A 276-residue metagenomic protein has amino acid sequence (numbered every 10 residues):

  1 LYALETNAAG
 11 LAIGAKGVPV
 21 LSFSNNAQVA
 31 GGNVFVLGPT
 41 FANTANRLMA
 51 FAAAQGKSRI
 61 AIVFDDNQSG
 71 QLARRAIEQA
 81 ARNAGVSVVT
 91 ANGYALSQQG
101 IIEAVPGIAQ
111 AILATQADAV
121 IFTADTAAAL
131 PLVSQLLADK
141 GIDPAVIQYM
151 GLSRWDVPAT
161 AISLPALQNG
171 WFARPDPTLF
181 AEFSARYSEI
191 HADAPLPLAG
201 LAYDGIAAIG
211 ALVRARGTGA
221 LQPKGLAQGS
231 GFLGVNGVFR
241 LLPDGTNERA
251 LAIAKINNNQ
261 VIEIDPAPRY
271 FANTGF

Functional and structural regions predicted by a protein language model:
L1-Q28, A129: Beta-alpha junction/loop-to-helix N-cap segments that form part of ligand/metal-binding clefts
L4-L11, G107-I108, T115-G141: Hydrophobic alpha-helical
Q28-F51, L164-D176: Short beta-strand elements at the ligand-binding edges of bilobed clamshell
G31-F35, Q99-V105, W155-L167: Glycine-rich, charge-decorated loop segments at or immediately adjacent to ligand/cofactor-binding or catalytic sites
V36-Y94: An alpha-beta-alpha
T44-R47, L96-Q110, L132: Structural motif
L130-Y203, R216-G217, A267, F271-G275: Extracellular/periplasmic periplasmic-binding protein-like sensory domains
E189-I206, G210-D265, G275-F276: Segments of small-molecule ligand-sensing domains
